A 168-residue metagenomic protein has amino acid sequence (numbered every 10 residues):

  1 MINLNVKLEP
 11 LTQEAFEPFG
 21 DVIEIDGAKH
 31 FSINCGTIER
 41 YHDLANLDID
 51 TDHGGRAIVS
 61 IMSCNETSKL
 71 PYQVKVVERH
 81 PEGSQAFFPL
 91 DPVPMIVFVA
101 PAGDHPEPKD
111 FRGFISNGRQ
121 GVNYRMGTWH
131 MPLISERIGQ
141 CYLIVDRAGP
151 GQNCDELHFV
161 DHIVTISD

Functional and structural regions predicted by a protein language model:
M1-G113, D146, P150-V160, V164-D168: Non-catalytic, conserved peripheral segments adjacent to functional cores
I2, N123, M131-S135, E156-F159: Short, compact, well-ordered microdomains
P81-E82, N117-R119, I138: Short, well-ordered loop/turn elements at secondary-structure boundaries
Q85-F88, G121-V122, L133: His/acidic/aromatic-lined binding-pocket segments of jelly-roll/cupin-type domains and related regulatory beta-sandwich
I115-W129: Conserved metal-binding segment of the jelly-roll/cupin
T128-D155: A short beta-strand-loop micro-motif that forms or neighbors metal/cofactor- and ligand-binding patches at active-site
